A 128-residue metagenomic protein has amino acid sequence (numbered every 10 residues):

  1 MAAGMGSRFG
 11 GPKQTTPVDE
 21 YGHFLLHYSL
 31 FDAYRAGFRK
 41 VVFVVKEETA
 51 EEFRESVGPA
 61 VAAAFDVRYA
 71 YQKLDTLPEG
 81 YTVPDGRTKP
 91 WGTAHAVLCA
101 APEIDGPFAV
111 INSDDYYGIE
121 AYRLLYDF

Functional and structural regions predicted by a protein language model:
M1-G58, V67, G106: N-terminal glycine-rich phosphate-binding loop and ensuing alpha1 helix
T16-D19, V61, L125-F128: Glycine-rich, phosphate-binding/catalytic loops in enzymes
A64-D66, Q72-F128: Conserved beta-loop-beta/alpha segment of the NTase-like Rossmann-fold superfamily that binds/positions NTPs
